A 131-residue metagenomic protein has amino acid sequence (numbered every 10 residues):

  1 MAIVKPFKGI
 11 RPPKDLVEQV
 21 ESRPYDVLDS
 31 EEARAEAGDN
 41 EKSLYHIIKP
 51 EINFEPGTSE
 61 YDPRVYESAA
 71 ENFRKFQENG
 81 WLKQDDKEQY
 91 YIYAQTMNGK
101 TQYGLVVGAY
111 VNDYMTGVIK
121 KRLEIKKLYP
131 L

Functional and structural regions predicted by a protein language model:
M1-P130: A cross-family signal for N-terminal binding/gating loops and helix N-caps that shape access to the active site
